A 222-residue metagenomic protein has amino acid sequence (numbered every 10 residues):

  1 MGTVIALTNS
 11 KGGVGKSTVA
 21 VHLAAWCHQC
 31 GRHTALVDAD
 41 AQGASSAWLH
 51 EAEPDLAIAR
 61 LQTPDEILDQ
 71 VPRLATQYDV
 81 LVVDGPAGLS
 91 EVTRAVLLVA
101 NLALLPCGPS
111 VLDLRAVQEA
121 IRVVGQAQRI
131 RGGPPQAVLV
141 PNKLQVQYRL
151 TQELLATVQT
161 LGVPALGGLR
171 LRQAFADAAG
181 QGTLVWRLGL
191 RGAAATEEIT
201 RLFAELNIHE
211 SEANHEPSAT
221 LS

Functional and structural regions predicted by a protein language model:
V4-V14, A25-R94, A179-V185: P-loop/Walker-type NTP enzyme "switch/lid" segment
V19: Hydrophobic positions on the alpha1 helix immediately C-terminal to the Walker A/P-loop
L36, V83, L105, L139-P141: Structural beta-sheet core signal
A41-G43, V111, L144-Q147, A174: Conserved nucleotide-binding/hydrolysis micro-motifs of P-loop NTPases
V92-V111: Inter-motif core of Ras-like GTPase G domains
V117-G132, N142: Conserved C-terminal guanine-recognition region of P-loop GTPase G domains, centered on the G4
Q145, L155-V185: Beta-strand-loop-alpha "switch" segments that mediate conformational coupling across diverse proteins
D177-A195, I199-T200: Inter-lobe coupling/hinge region of RecA-like P-loop helicase motors
